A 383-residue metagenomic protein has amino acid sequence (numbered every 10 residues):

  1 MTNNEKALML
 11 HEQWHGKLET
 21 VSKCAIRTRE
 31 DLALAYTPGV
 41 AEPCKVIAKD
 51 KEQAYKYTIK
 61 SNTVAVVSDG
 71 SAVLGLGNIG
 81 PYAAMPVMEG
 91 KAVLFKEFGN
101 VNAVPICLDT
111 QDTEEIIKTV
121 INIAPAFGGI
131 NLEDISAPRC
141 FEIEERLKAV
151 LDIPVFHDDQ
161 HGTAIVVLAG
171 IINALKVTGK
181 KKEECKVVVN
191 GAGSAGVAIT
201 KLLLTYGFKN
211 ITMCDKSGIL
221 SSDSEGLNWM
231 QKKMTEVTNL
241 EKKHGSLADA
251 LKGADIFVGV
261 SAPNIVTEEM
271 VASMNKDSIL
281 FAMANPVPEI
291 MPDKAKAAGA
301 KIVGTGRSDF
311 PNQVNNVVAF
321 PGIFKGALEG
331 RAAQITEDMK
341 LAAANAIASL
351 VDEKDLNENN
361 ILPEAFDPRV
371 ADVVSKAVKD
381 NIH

Functional and structural regions predicted by a protein language model:
M1-I153, S375, N381: N-terminal ligand-binding/catalytic initiation module
E12, Y55-K60, K96-E97, N122-A124 (+8 more regions): Solvent-exposed alpha-helices and their adjacent loops that cap or buttress functional pockets in soluble metabolic
D69-S71, I79, L108-D109, D134-A137 (+5 more regions): Short, ordered loop/turn segments at secondary-structure junctions
L74, I79-G99, L151, H157 (+2 more regions): Glycine-rich phosphate/diphosphate-binding loop of Rossmann-like nucleotide-binding domains
P105, N131-D134, V155-D158, V189 (+4 more regions): General beta-strand structural signal in soluble alpha/beta enzymes
D158, A282-H383: Adenosine-phosphate binding glycine-rich loop
K232-I302, R307-D309: Rossmann-like adenosine-cofactor binding region
